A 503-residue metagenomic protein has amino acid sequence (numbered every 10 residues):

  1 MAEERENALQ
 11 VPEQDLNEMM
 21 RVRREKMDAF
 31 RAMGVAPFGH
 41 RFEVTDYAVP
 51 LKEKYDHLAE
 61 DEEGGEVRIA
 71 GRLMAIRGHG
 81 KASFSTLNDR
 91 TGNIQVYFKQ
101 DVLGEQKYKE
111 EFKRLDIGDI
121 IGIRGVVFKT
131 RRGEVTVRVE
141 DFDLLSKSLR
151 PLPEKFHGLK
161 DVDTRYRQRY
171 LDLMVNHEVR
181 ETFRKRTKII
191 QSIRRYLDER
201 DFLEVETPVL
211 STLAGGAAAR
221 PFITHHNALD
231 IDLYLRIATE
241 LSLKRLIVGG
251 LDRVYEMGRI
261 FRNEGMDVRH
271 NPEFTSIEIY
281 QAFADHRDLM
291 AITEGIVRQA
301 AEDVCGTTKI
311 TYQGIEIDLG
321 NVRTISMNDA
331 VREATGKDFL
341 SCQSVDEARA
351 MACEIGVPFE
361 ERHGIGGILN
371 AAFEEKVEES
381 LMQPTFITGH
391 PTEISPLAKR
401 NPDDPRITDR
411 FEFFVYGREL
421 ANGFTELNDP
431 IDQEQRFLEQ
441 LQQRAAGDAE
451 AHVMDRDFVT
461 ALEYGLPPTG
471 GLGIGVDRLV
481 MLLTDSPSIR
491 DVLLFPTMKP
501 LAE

Functional and structural regions predicted by a protein language model:
M1-E503: Class II aminoacyl-tRNA synthetase catalytic cores and aaRS-like
